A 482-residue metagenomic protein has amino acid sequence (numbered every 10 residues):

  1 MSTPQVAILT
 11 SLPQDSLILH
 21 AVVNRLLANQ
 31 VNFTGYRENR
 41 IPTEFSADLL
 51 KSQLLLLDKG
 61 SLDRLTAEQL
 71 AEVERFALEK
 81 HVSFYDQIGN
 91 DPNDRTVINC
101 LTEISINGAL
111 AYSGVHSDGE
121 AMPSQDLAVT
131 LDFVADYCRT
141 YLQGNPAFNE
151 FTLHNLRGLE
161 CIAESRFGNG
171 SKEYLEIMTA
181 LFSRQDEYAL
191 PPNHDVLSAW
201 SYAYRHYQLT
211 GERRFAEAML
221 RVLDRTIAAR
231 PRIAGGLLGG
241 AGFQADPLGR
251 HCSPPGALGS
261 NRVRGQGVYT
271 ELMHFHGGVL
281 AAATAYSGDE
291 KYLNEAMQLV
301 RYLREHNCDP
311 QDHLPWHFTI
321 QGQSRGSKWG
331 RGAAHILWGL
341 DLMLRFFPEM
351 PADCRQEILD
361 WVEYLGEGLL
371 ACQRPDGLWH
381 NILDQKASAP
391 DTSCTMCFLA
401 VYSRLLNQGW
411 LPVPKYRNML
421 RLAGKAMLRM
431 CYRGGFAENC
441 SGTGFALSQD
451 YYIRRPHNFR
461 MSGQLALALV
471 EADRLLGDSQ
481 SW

Functional and structural regions predicted by a protein language model:
S2, L19, D86-S117, A121: An acidic, glycine-rich "communication" segment
T3-T96: Helical hinge/lid and interdomain linker segments adjacent to catalytic or ligand-binding clefts that mediate domain
L26, Q125-N145, K172-P191, E217-G256 (+4 more regions): Long, well-ordered core segments of solenoidal/helical folds
S52, N145-R184, Y188-S198: N-terminal carbohydrate-binding/catalytic regions of secreted carbohydrate-active enzymes
A109-G119, H154-N169, S198-E212, F275-D289 (+3 more regions): Well-ordered alpha-helical scaffold segments within catalytic/enzyme domains
M122-L127, F133, Y141-L153, G168 (+5 more regions): CBM-like carbohydrate-recognition segments
A135-Y141, R157, S198-L209, L238-V268 (+3 more regions): Carbohydrate-binding/catalytic loop surfaces
R221, T270-E271, A283-N381, S388-L399 (+2 more regions): Extended ligand-binding clefts on enzyme/binding-domain cores
